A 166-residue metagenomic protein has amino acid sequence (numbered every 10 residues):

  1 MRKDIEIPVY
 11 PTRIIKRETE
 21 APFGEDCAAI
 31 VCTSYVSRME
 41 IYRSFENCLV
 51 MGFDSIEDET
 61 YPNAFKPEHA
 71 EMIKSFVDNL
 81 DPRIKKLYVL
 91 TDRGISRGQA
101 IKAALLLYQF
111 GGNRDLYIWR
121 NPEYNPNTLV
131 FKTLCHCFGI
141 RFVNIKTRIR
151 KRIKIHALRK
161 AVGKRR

Functional and structural regions predicted by a protein language model:
M1-M51: Glycine-rich, flexible N-terminal cofactor/catalytic loop recognition
I7-K16, S44, K66, E123-T128 (+1 more regions): Alpha-helix initiation/capping motif
R38-E40, E59, S96-A100: Short catalytic/ligand-binding loop motif for oxyanion handling, primarily in non-cytosolic enzymes, centered on
R43-F45, K102-L105: Short, glycine/charged-enriched secondary-structure capping and boundary segments
L49-Y88: Helix-loop module immediately N-terminal to the HCX5R catalytic loop in PTP-like cysteine phosphatase domains
A70, Q99-K102, F131: Short amphipathic alpha-helical surface patches that serve as generic macromolecular interface elements
D78-K86, L106-R166: PTP/DSP superfamily signal
L87-A104: A phosphate-binding catalytic loop at a beta-strand-loop-alpha-helix junction that coordinates phosphoryl groups
